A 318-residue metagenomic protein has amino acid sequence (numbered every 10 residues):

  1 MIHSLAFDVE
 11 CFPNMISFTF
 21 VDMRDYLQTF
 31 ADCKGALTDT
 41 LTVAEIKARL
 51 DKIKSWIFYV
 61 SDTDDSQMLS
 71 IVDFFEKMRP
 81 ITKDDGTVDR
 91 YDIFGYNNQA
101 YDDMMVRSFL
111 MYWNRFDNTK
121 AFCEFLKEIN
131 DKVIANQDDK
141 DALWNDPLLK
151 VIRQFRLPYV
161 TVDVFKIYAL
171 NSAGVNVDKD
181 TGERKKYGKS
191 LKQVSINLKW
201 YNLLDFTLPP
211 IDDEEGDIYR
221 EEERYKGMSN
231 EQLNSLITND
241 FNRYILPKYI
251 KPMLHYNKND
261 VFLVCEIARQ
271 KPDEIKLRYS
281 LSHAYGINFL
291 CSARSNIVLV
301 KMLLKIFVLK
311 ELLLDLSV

Functional and structural regions predicted by a protein language model:
I2-E10, D163: Two-metal-ion RNase H-like nuclease active-site motif
D8, G95, D260, V264: Short, conserved catalytic/metal-binding motifs centered on acidic residues
C11-P13, Q99: A generic beta-sheet turn/junction motif
I16-F20: Short beta-strand scaffold segments in enzyme catalytic cores
D22-Y26: Solvent-exposed strand-loop boundary residues in beta-sheet-rich modules
A31-K47, E222-L236: Intrinsically disordered, low-complexity domain-flanking/linker segments in eukaryotic proteins, enriched
C33-K192: Conserved DEDDh/DEDDy metal-dependent 3′-5′ exonuclease domain
K179-K186, N197-D205, I211-V318: Conserved "right-hand" nucleotidyltransferase catalytic core of DNA-directed polymerases
